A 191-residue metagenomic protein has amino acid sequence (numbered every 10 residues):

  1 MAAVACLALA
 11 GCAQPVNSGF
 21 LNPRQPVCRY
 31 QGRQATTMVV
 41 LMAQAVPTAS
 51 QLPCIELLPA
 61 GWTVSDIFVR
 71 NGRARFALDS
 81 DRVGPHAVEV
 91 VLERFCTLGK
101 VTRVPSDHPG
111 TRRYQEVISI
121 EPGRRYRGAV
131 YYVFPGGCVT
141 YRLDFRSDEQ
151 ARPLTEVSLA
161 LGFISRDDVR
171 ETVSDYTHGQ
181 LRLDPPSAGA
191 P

Functional and structural regions predicted by a protein language model:
M1-V4: N-terminal export and membrane-targeting signals
A8-G11: C-terminal motif of bacterial Sec signal peptides marking the signal peptidase cleavage site
A13-P15: Bacterial signal peptide processing site
N17-R29: N-terminal hydrophobic targeting segments that direct proteins to the cell envelope
V27-G128: Short, solvent-exposed recognition patches
G110-P191: A short, solvent-exposed beta-edge/loop patch
